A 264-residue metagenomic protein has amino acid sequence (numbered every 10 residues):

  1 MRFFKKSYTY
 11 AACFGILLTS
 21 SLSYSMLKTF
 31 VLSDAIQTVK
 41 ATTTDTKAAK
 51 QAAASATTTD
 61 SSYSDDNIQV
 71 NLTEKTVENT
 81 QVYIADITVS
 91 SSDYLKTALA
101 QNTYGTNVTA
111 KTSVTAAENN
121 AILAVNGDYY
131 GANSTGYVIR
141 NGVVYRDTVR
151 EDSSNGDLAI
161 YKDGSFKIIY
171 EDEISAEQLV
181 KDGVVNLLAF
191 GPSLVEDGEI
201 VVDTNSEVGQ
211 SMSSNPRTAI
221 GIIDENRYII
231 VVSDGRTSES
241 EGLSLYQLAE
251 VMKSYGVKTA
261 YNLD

Functional and structural regions predicted by a protein language model:
R2-E151, G156-D157, K167-I168: Zymogen propeptides
Y63, Y130-S211: Active-site-adjacent helix-turn-beta-strand microarchitecture at beta-sheet edges that either contains or buttresses
T76-E78, A117, R150-D152, Y161 (+3 more regions): Extracellular/periplasmic catalytic domains that process cell-envelope and extracellular macromolecules
Y83-I87, G156-I160, S193, T218-I222: Short beta-strand scaffold segments in enzyme catalytic cores
A100-G105, D172-A176, S233-T237: Short, solvent-exposed aromatic-acidic interface loops
A124, I220, D264: A residue-level signal for conserved active-site and pocket-lining positions in enzyme catalytic cores
E199-G256: Domain-core and long-helix interface of multi-subunit machines
K258-L263: Contiguous ligand/interfacial binding patches
